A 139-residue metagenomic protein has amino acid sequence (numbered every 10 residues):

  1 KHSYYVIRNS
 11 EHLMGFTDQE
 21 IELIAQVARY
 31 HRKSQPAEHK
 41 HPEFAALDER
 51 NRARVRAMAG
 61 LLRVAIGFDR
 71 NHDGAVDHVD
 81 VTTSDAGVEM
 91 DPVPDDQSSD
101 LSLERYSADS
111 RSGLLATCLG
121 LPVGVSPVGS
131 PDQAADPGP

Functional and structural regions predicted by a protein language model:
K1-V81: Divalent metal-dependent catalytic cores for phosphoryl transfer on phosphate-bearing substrates
Q35, D95-Q97, S130: Short, glycine-/Ser/Thr-/acidic-enriched flexible segments
N71-S126: Low-complexity, glycine/alanine/valine/leucine- and proline-rich hydrophobic stretches
S126-P139: Acidic, low-complexity intrinsically disordered tails
